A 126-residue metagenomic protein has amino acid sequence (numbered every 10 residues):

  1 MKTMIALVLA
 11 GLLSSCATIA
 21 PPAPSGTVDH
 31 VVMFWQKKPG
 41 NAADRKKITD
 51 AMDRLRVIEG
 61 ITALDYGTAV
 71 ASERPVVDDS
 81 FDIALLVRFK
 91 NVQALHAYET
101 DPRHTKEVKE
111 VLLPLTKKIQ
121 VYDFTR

Functional and structural regions predicted by a protein language model:
M1-M4: Positively charged n-region of N-terminal signal peptides that target proteins for export
A6-S15: Bacterial N-terminal signal peptides
C16-D82, L86, K90-H96, F124-R126: Short S/T/G/P-rich N-terminal loop/turn motif that feeds into the first structured element of a domain
H30, D101-H104: Histidine-centered active-site/metal-ligand motif
A43, K47-D50, R103, E107 (+1 more regions): Extracytoplasmic/secreted proteins, especially bacterial periplasmic and envelope-associated proteins
I61, T116-K118: A generic structural signal for alpha->beta connector loops
H96-E99, K109-T116: Short, exposed beta-strand-loop hairpins at the edges of beta-sheets in extracellular/periplasmic proteins
